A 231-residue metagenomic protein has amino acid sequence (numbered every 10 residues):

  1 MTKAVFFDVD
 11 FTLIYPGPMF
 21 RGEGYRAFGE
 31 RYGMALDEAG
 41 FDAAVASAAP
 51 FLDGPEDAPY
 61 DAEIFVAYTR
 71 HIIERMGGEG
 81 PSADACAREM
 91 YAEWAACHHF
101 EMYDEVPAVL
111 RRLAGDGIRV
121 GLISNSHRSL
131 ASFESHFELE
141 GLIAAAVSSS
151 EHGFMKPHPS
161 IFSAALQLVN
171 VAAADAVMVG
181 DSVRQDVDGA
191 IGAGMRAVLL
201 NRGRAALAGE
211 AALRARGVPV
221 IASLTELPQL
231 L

Functional and structural regions predicted by a protein language model:
M1-V5, Y15-P16, A39, P81-A85 (+3 more regions): Asp-based, Mg2+/Mn2+-dependent phosphohydrolase catalytic module
T2-A108, G115-D116: N-terminal helical cap/lid subdomain that shapes the substrate entry/recognition surface in HAD-like hydrolases
